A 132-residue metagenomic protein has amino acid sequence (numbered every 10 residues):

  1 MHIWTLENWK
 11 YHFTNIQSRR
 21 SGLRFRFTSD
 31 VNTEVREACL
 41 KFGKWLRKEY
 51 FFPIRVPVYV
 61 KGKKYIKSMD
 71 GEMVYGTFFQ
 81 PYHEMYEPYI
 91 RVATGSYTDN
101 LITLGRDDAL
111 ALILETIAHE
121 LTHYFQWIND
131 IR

Functional and structural regions predicted by a protein language model:
M1-K41: Charge-rich, low-complexity N-terminal segments
T28-D30, Y59-K63, G95: Conserved beta-strand termini and adjacent loop/short-helix elements that scaffold enzyme active sites in alpha/beta
V35-R55: Zn2+-dependent metallopeptidase catalytic core
K48, P53-R55, V60-P81: Amphipathic, interaction-prone secondary-structure segments
V58, I90-V92, I117: Hydrophobic beta-strand residues in large extracellular and virion-surface proteins
S68-A111, Y124-W127: Active-site scaffold of zinc-dependent metalloenzymes
L112-E120: Short alpha-helical catalytic segment bearing the HExxH-like zincin motif of zinc-dependent metalloproteases
E120-R132: Catalytic Zn2+-binding segment of zinc metalloproteases
